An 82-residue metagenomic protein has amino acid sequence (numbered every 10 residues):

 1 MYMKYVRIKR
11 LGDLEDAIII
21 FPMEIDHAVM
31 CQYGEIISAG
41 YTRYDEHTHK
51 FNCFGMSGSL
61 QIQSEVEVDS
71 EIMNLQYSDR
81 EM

Functional and structural regions predicted by a protein language model:
M1-M82: Intrinsic low-complexity, intrinsically disordered or marginally ordered coil/linker segments
